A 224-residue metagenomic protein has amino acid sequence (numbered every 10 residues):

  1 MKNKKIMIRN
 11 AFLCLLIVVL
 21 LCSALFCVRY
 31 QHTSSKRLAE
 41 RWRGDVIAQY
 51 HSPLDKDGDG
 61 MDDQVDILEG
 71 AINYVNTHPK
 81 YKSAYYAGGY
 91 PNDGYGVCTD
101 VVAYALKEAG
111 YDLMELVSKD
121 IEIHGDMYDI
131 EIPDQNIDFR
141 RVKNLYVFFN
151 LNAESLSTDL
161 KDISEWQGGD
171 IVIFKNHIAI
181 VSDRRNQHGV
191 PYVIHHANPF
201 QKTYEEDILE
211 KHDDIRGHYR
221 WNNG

Functional and structural regions predicted by a protein language model:
M1-V19, F26-V28: N-terminal Sec-pathway targeting helices
V19-L20, S35: Cell-envelope/ECM-targeting effectors and their regulatory/trafficking segments
R29-Y146: N-terminal capping segments
N76, L106-K107, R184, N198 (+1 more regions): Residue-level marker of positions within ordered structural domains that often coincide with functionally constrained
K107-L113, R185-Q187, G217: Bacterial peptidoglycan biogenesis and beta-lactam-recognition machinery
E122-F200: ...with weaker cross-activation on analogous glycine-rich loops/strands in unrelated enzymes
G189-G224: Low-complexity, Gly/Ser/Thr/Pro-rich intrinsically disordered linker/tail segments
